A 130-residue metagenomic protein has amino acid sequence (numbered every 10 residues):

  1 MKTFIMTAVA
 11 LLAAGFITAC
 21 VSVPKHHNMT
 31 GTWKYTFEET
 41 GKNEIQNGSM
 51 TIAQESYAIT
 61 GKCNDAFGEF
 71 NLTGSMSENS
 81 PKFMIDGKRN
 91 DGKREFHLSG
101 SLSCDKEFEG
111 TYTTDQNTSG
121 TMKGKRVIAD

Functional and structural regions predicted by a protein language model:
M1-A8: Bacterial N-terminal signal peptides that target proteins for export
A10-G15: Core hydrophobic alpha-helical transmembrane segments of single-pass membrane proteins
T18-A19: C-terminal motif of bacterial Sec signal peptides marking the signal peptidase cleavage site
S22: Short, conserved catalytic or interaction motifs in soluble domains
K25-D130: Central antiparallel beta-sheet cores of small beta-barrel/beta-sandwich binding domains
